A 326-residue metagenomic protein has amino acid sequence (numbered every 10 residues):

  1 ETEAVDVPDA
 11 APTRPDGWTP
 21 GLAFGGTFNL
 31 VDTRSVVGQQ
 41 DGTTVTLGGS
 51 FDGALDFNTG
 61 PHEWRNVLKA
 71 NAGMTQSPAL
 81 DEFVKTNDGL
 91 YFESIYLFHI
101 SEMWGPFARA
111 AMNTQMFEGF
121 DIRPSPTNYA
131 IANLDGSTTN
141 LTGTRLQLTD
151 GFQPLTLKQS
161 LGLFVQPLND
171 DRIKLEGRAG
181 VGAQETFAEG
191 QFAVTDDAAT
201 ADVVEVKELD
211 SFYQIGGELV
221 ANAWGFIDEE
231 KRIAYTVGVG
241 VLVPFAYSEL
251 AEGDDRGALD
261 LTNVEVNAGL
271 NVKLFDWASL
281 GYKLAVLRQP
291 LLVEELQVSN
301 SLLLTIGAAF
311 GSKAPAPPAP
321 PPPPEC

Functional and structural regions predicted by a protein language model:
G26, G49-F57, F92-F98, M112 (+7 more regions): Residues on the lipid-exposed face of transmembrane beta-strands in outer-membrane beta-barrel proteins
G26-D32, T59-P61, A70-Q76, M112-F120 (+7 more regions): Transmembrane beta-strands of outer-membrane beta-barrel pores
F28-G49, P78-K85: Surface-exposed strand-loop-strand hairpins of Gram-negative outer-membrane beta-barrel proteins
T43-G49, V84-L90, Q153-Q159, S211-G217 (+2 more regions): Residues that define the transmembrane beta-barrel architecture of outer-membrane proteins
P61-W64, M103-P106, D171-L175, E229-Y235 (+2 more regions): Repeated loop/turn-to-beta-strand initiation elements of outer-membrane beta-barrel proteins
K85-G216: Outer-membrane pore/translocation modules
G182-G269, K273: Outer-membrane beta-barrel transmembrane domain signature
V298-C326: Outer-membrane beta-barrel "beta-signal"
